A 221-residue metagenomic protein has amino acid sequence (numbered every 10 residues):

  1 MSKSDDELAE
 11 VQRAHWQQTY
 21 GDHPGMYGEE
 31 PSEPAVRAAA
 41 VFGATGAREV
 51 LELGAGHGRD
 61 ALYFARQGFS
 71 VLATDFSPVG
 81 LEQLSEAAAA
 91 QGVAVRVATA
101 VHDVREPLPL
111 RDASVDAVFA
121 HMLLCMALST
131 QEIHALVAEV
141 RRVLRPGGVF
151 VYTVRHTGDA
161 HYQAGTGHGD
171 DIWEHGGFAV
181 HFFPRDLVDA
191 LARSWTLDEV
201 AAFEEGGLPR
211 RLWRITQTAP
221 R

Functional and structural regions predicted by a protein language model:
S2-T45, V50-L51, G56-E106, V149-R221: Class I (Rossmann-like) S-adenosyl-L-methionine-dependent methyltransferase catalytic domain, capturing the SAM-binding
P78, T130-H134: Non-membrane alpha-helical structural segments and their capping/turn regions in soluble enzymes
Q83, L110, C125, I133-L136: Helix-adjacent hinge/juxtasegments
R105-V118: A short acidic, Gly/Pro-enriched loop at the edge of an enzyme's catalytic core that lines a small-molecule cofactor
A117-Q131: A short SAM/SAH-binding and catalytic strip from SAM-dependent methyltransferases
L128, R145, R193: Short conserved AdoMet
H134-P146: A short glycine-rich, Lys/Arg-flanked "PGG" loop and its adjoining helix->strand segment in the class I
